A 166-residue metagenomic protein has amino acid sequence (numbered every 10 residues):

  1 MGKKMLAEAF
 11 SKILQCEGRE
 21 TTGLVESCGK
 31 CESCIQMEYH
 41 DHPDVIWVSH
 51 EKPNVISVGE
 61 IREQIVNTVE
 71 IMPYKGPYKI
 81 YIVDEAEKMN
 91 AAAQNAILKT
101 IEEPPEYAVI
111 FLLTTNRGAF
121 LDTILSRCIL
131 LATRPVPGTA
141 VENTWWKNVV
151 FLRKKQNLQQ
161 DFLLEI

Functional and structural regions predicted by a protein language model:
M1-E85, V109, D122: P-loop/Walker A NTP-binding region and its immediately flanking N-terminal helices in P-loop NTPase folds
M1-I13, T21, Q36, E106-V109 (+1 more regions): Charged, glycine-rich active-site and insertion segments that engage polyanionic ligands
N67-I71, T100, K147-N148: A generic secondary-structure signal
M89-N95: Conserved ATPase-coupling elements of RecA-like P-loop NTPase cores
N95-L112: Conserved catalytic/switch belt of AAA+ P-loop NTPases
